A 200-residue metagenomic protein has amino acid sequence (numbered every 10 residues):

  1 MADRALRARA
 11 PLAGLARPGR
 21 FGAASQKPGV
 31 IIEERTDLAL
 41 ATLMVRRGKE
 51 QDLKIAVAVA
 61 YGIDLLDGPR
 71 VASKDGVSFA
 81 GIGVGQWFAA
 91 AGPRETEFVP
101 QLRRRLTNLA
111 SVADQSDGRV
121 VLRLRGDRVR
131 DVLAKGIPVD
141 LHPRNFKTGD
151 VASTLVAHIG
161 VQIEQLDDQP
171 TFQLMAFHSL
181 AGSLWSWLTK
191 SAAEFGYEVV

Functional and structural regions predicted by a protein language model:
M1-V200: Basic, glycine/lysine-rich polyanion-binding surfaces/domains
